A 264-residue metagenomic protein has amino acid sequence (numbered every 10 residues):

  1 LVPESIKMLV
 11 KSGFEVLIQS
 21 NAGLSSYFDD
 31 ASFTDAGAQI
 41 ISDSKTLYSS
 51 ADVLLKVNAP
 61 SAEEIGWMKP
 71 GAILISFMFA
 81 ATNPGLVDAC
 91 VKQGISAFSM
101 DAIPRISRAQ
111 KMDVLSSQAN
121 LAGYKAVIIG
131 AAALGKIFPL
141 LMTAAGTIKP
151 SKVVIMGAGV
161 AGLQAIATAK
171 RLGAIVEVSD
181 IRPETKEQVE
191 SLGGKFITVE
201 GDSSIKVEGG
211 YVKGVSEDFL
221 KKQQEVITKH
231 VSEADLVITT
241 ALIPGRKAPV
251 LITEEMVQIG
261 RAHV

Functional and structural regions predicted by a protein language model:
L1-A89, Q93: An N-terminal-biased, well-structured beta-alpha scaffold segment characteristic of Rossmann-like dinucleotide-binding
L1-F28, P139-H230: Glycine-rich phosphate/diphosphate-binding loop of Rossmann-like nucleotide-binding domains
S12-G13, A36, Q93-A97, L121 (+9 more regions): Change "in soluble alpha/beta enzymes" to "in soluble alpha/beta proteins
N21-G23, K45, A59-P60, F79-A80 (+5 more regions): Short, ordered loop/turn segments at secondary-structure junctions
G37-D52, A59-P60, K206-V237, A241-M256: A structured beta-alpha segment of the ubiquitous adenosine-cofactor-binding alpha/beta core
L54, L74, K195-F196, V237: Short, well-ordered beta-strand core segments
A62-K152: Glycine/serine-rich phosphate-binding loop and adjoining beta1-alpha1 elements at the start of nucleotide-handling
A262-V264: Conserved small/polar residues in nucleotide/adenosyl-binding loops
